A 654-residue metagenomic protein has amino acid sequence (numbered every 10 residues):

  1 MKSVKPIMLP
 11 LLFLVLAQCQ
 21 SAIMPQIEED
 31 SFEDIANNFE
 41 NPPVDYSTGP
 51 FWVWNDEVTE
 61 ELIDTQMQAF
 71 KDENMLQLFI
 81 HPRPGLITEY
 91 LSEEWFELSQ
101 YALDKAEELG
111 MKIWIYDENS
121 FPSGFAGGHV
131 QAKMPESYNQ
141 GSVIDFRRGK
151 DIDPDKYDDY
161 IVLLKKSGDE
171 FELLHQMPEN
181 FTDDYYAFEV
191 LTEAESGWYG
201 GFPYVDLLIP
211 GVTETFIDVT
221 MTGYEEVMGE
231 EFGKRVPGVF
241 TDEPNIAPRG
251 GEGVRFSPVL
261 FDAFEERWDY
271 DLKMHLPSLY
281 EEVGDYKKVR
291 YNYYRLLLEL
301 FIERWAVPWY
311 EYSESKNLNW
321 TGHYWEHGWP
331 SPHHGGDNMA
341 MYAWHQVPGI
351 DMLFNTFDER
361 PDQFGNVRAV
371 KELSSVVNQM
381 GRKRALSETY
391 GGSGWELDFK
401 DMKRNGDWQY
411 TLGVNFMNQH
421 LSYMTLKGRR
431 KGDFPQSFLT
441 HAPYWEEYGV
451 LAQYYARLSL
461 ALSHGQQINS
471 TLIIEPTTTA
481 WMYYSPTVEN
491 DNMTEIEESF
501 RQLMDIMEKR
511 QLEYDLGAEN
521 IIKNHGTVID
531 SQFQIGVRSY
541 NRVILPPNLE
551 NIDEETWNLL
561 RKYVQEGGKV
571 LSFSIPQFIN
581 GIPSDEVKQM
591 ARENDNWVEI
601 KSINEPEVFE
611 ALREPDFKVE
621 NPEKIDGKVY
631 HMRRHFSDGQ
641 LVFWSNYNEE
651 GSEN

Functional and structural regions predicted by a protein language model:
M1-Q26: Bacterial Sec-dependent N-terminal signal peptides
E28-E29, V53, K156-D169, T220-G223 (+3 more regions): Hydrophobic alpha-helical membrane-insertion signals
S31-A69, E73-Q77: Mature N-terminal segment immediately following signal peptide/propeptide cleavage in secreted/periplasmic
F32-F51, T192, L207-T215, E231-G238 (+1 more regions): An acidic-aromatic substrate-binding cleft motif
Y46-G49, I63, Q77-L78, R83 (+5 more regions): Carbohydrate-binding surfaces of carbohydrate-active enzymes
E60-L62, S196-Y199, W481-M482: Short, solvent-exposed loop/turn elements at domain surfaces
D72-L78, F181-S196, D271-L279, W344: Short coil-to-beta-strand
H81-E214, D218, E230: Acidic/aromatic-lined carbohydrate-recognition and catalytic surfaces of CAZymes acting on diverse glycans
